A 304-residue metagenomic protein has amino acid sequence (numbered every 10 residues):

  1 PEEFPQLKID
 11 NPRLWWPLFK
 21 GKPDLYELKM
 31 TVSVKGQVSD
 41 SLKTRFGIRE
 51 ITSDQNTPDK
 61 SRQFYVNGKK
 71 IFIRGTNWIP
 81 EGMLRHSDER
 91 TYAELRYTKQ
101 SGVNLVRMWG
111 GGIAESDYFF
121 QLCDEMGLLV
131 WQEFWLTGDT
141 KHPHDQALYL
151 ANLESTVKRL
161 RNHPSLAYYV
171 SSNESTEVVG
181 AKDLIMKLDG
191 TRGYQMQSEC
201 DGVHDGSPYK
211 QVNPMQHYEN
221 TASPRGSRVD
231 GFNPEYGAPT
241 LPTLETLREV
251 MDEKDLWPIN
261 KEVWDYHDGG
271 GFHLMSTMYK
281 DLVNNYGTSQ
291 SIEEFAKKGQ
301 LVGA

Functional and structural regions predicted by a protein language model:
P1-W109, A114, E125, V302-A304: Secreted/periplasmic carbohydrate-active enzymes, especially glycoside hydrolases
Q55-R62, A93, S116-Y118, A147-K158 (+1 more regions): Alpha-helical scaffolding within the catalytic cores of extracellular/periplasmic polymer-degrading hydrolases
Q63-F64, T76-E81, W131-Y149: Substrate-binding/active-site clefts of carbohydrate-active enzymes
K69-I71, K99-V106, D124-W131, N162-A167 (+1 more regions): Loop/turn elements at helix/coil->beta-strand transitions in domains of secreted/extracellular proteins
I73-T76, V106-M108, V130-E133, S171 (+2 more regions): Hydrophobic faces of well-ordered beta-strands that scaffold small-molecule active sites in alpha/beta enzyme cores
E125, H142-D205: Active-site neighborhood of glycoside hydrolase catalytic domains
E177-A181, E199-G231, L241-L244: Substrate-binding cleft/loops of secretory-pathway carbohydrate-active enzymes
N220-A304: Substrate-binding clefts and catalytic carboxylate motifs of secreted carbohydrate-active enzymes
